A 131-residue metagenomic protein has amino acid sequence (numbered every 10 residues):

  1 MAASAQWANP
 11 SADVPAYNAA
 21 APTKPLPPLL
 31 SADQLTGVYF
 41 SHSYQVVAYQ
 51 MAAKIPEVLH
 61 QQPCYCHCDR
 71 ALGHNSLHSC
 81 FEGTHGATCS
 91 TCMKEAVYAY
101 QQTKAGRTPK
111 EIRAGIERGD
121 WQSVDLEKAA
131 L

Functional and structural regions predicted by a protein language model:
M1-A53, Y100-K104, P109-L131: Secretory/periplasmic and organellar redox-cofactor proteins
H42-Q45, H60, M93: Alpha-helix initiation and capping sites
V46-E57, H67-C68, S76-S79: Short, intrinsically disordered, charge-biased short linear motifs at domain edges
Q62-A99: Short, thiol/selenol-centered motifs that function as redox-active sites or metal-ligating centers
